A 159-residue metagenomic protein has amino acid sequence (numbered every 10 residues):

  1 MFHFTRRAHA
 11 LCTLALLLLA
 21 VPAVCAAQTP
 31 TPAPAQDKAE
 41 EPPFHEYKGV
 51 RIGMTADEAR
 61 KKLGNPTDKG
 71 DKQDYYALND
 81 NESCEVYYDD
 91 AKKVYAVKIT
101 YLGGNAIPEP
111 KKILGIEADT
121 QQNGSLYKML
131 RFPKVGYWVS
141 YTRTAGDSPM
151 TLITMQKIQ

Functional and structural regions predicted by a protein language model:
F2-A15: Bacterial N-terminal signal peptides that target proteins for export
L16-L19, L63: Generic leucine side-chain signal with a strong bias for well-ordered alpha-helical environments
L18-A26: C-terminal segment of classical bacterial N-terminal signal peptides
A27-E41: Cleaved targeting-peptide boundary
A39-E40, F44-H45, R51-Q159: A cross-family detector of function-defining hotspots
